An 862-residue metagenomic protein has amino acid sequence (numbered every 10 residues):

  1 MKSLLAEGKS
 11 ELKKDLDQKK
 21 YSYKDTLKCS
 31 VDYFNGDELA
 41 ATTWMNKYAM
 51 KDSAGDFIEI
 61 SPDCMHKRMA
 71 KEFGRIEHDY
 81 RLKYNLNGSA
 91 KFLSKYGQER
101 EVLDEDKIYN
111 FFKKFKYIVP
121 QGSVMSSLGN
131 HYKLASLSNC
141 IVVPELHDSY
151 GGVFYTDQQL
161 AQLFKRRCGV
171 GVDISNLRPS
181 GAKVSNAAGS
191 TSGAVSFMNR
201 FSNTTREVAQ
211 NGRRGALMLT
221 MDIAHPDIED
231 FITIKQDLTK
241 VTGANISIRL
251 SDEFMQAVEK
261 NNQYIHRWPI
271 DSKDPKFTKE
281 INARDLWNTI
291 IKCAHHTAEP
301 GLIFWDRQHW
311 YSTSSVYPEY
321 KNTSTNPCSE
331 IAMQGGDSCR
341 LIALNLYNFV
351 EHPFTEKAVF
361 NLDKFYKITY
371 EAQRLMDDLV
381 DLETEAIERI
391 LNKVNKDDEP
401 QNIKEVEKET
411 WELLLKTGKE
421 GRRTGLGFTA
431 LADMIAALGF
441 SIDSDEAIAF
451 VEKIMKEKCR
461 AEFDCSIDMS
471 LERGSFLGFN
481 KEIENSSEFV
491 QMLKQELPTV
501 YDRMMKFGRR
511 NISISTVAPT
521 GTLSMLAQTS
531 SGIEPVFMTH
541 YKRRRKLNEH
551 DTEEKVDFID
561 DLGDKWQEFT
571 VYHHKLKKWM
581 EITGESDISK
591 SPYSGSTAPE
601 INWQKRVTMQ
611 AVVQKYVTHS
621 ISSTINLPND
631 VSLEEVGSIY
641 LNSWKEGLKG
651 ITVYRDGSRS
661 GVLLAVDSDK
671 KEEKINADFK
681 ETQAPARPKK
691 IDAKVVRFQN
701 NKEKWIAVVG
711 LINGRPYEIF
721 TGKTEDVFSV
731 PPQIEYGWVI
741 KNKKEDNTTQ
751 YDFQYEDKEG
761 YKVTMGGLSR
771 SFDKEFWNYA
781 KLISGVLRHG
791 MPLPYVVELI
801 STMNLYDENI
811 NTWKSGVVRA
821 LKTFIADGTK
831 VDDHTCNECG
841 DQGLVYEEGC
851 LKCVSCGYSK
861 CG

Functional and structural regions predicted by a protein language model:
S3-L12, D17, S30, S138-I368 (+6 more regions): Active-site cavity-forming subdomains of large catalytic enzyme subunits
E38, T43, T323, S329-A332 (+7 more regions): Catalytic alpha/beta core of large soluble enzyme barrels
A49-E207: Long, structured ligand/cofactor-binding scaffold of large enzymes
R100, I108-K114, W268-I270, I368-L415 (+5 more regions): Internal maturation/activation junctions in enzymes
V124-L137, I141-P144, S149-D173, V208 (+12 more regions): Conserved phosphate/anionic-ligand binding catalytic regions in large, soluble enzymes, centered on
T191-V195, R206-R284, K292, P300 (+3 more regions): Conserved catalytic alpha/beta cores of large enzymes that bind or transform nucleotide phosphates and polynucleotides
Y501-R503, A665-L711: Short, Gly/Pro- and small/polar-rich lid/capping loops
N837-D841, S855: Short, cysteine/histidine-rich loop/knuckle motifs that typically chelate Zn2+
